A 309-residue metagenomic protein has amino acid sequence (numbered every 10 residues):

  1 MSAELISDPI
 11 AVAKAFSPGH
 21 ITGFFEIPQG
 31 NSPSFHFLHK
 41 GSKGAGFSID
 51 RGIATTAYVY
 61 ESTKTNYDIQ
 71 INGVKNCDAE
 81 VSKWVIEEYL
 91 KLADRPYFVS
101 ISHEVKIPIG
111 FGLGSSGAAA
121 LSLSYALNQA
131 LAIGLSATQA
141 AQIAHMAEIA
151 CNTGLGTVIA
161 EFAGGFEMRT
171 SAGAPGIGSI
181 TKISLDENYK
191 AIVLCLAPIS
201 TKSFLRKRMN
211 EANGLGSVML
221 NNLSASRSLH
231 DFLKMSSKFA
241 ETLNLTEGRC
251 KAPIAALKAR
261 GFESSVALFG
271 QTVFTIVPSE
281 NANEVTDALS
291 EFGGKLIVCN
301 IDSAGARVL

Functional and structural regions predicted by a protein language model:
M1-I109, A288, S303-A304, L309: ATP-binding N-lobe of GHMP and related small-molecule kinases
D8, N31-S32, L38-K43, T153-G154 (+1 more regions): Glycine-rich, charged/polar anion/phosphate-binding loops that engage phosphate groups from diverse ligands
A13-K14, G178-L309: C-terminal nucleotide
G19, F162, S171, K190-P198: Short, structured patches in soluble enzyme cores that scaffold and shape functional sites
I21-E26, I53-Y58, T157-E161, F166-M168 (+1 more regions): Short beta-strand scaffold segments in enzyme catalytic cores
L113-A137: DPxDG-like acidic metal-binding loop motif
A137-T181: Alpha/beta catalytic cores of group-transfer enzymes, especially the acyltransferase/condensing modules of polyketide
